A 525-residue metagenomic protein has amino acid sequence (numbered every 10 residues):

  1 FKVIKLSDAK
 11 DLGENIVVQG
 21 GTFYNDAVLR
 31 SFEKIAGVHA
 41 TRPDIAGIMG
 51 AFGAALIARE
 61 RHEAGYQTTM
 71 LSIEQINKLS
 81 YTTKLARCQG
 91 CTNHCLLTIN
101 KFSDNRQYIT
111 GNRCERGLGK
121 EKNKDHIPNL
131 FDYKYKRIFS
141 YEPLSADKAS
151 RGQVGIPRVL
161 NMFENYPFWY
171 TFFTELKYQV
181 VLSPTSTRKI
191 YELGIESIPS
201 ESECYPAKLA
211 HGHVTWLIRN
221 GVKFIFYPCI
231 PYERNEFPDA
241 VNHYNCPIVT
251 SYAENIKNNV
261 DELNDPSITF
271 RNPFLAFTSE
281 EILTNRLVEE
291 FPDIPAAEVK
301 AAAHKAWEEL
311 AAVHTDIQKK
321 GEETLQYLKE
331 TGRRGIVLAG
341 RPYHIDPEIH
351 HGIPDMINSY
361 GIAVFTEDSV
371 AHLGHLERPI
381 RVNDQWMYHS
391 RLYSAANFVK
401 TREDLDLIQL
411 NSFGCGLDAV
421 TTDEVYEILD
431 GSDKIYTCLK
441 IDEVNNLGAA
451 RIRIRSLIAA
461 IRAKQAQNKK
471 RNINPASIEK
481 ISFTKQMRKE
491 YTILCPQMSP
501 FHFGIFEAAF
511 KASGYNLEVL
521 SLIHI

Functional and structural regions predicted by a protein language model:
F1-G13, D316: Phosphate/ATP-binding catalytic cores across multiple sugar-kinase/actin-like superfamilies, primarily ASKHA
D8-I35, A46-G47, N161-F163, Y343: Glycine-rich phosphate-binding loops at beta-strand->alpha-helix junctions
E33-V38, E233: Short amphipathic alpha-helical segments and their helix-coil junctions
T41: PAZ/PAZ-like end-binding module
D44-I45, E60-H524: An N-terminal assembly and electron-transfer interface module characteristic of large anaerobic redox and radical
